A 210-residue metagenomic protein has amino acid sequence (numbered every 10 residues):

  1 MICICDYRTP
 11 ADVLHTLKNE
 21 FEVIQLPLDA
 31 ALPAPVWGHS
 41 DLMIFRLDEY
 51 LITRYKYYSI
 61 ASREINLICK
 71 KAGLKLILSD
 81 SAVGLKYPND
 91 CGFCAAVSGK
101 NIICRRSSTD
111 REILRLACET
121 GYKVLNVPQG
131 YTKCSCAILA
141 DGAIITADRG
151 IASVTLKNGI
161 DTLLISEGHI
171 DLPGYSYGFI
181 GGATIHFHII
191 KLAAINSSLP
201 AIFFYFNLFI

Functional and structural regions predicted by a protein language model:
M1-I210: Histidine/cysteine-enriched polar flanking segments
